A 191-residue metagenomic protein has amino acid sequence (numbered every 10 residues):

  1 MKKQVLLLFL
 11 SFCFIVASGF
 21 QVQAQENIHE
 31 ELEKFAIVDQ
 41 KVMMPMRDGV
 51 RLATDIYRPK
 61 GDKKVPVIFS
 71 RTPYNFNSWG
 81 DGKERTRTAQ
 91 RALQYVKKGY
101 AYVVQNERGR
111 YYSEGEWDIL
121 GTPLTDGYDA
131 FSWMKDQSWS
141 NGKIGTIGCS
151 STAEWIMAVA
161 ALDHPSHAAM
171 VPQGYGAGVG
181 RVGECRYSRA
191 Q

Functional and structural regions predicted by a protein language model:
M1-Q4: Positively charged n-region of N-terminal signal peptides that target proteins for export
L8-S18: Bacterial N-terminal signal peptides
G19-E26: Boundary at the C-terminal end of the N-terminal hydrophobic targeting segment
E26-K63: N-terminal cap/lid segment of alpha/beta-hydrolase-fold proteins
V50-L52, K64-V67, K98-A101, S140-I144 (+1 more regions): Loop/turn elements at helix/coil->beta-strand transitions in domains of secreted/extracellular proteins
K60-K135, E184-R186: Cap/lid segment of the alpha/beta-hydrolase catalytic domain
I147, S151-Q191: A catalytic-pocket lid/entrance helix-loop region that shapes and gates access to the active site across common
